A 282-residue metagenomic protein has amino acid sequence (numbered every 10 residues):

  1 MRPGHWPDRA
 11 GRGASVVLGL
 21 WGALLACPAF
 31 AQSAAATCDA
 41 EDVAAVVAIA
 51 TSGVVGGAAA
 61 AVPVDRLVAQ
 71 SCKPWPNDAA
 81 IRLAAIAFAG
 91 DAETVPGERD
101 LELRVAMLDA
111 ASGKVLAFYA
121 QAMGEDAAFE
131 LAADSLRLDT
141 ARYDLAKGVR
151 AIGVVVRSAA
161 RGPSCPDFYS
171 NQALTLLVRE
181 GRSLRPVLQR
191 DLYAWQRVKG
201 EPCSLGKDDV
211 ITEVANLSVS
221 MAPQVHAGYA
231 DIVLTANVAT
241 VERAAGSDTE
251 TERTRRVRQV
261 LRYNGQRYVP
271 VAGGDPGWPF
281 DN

Functional and structural regions predicted by a protein language model:
M1-G11: N-terminal secretory signal peptides that target proteins for export/translocation
A14-P28: Bacterial N-terminal signal peptides
A31-A61, P166-R185, Q189-N282: Acidic, small-residue rich beta-repeat scaffolds with periodic aromatic anchors
Q32-D100: Solvent-exposed N-terminal domain segments of exported/luminal and surface proteins
V68-A79, D134-K147, S218-A227: Structural signature of eukaryotic scaffold interfaces centered on beta-propeller domains
D78-A89, D144-R161, V225-N237: Acidic/hydrophobic-patterned starts of short beta strands in beta-sheet-rich repeat architectures
L83-G148: Short N-terminal edge-element motif at the start of the domain
F129-S164, N171-R179: Surface-exposed beta-loop interaction hotspot
